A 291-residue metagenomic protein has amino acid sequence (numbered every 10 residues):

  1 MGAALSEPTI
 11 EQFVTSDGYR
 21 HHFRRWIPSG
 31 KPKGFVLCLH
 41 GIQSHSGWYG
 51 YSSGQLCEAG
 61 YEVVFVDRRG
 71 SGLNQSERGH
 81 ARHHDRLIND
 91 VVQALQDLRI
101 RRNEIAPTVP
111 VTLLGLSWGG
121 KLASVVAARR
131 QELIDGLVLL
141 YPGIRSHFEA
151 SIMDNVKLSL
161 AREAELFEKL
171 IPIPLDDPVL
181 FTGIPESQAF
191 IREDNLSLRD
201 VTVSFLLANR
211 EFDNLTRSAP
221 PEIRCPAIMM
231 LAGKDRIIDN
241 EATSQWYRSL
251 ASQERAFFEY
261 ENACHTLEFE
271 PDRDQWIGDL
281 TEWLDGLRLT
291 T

Functional and structural regions predicted by a protein language model:
M1-P28: N-terminal cap/lid segment of alpha/beta-hydrolase-fold proteins
K33-G41: Short beta-strand element of the alpha/beta-hydrolase
Q43-S46, G72-P107: Catalytic nucleophile-loop/oxyanion-hole region of alpha/beta-hydrolase and closely related hydrolase-like folds
S53-E77: Conserved alpha/beta-hydrolase
L116-T202: Alpha/beta-hydrolase-fold enzymes
I223, M229-L231, D235: Short beta-strand/loop motif that positions the catalytic acidic residue of the alpha/beta-hydrolase fold
C225, D239-R248: Short alpha-helix in the alpha/beta-hydrolase fold that links the catalytic acid
A256-T291: Catalytic active-site module of serine/aspartate enzymes centered on a nucleophile-bearing elbow/loop
